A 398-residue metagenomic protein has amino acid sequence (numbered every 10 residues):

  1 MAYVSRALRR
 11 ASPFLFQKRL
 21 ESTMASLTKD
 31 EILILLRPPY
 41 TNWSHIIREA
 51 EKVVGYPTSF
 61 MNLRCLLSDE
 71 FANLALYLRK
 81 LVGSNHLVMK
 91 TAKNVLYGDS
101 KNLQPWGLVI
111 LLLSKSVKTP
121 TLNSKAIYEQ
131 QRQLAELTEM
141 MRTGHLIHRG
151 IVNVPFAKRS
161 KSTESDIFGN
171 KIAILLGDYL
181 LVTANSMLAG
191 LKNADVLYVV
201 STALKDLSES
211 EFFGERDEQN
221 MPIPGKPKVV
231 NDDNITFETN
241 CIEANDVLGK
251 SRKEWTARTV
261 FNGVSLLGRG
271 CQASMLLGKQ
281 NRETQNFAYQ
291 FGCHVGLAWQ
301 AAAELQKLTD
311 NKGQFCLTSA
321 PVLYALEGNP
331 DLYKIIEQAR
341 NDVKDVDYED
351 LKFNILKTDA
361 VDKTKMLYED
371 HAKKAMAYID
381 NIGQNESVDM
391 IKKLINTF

Functional and structural regions predicted by a protein language model:
A2-D166, G214-G249, A372, K392-F398: Conserved N-terminal diphosphate/IPP-binding helix and adjacent helical/loop segment of trans-prenyltransferase domains
M24-N42, L112-T121, L146-I167, N185 (+3 more regions): Acidic, Mg2+-coordinating active-site segments of isoprenoid diphosphate-utilizing enzymes
L67, F71, Q131-L134, L197-V200 (+6 more regions): Hydrophobic packing residues in well-ordered alpha-helices of helical domains and bundles
A72, R142, D178, V182 (+7 more regions): Generic structural signal for well-ordered, non-transmembrane alpha-helical segments in soluble/cytosolic regions
K171, K250-N262: A short glycine-threonine-serine/GTX helix/turn-capping micro-motif
A173-T183, M187: Post-HExxH zinc-binding segment in Zn-dependent metallohydrolases
N185-L204: Transmembrane helix-loop-helix
A377, Q384-F398: Short, amphipathic C-terminal "tail helix"
